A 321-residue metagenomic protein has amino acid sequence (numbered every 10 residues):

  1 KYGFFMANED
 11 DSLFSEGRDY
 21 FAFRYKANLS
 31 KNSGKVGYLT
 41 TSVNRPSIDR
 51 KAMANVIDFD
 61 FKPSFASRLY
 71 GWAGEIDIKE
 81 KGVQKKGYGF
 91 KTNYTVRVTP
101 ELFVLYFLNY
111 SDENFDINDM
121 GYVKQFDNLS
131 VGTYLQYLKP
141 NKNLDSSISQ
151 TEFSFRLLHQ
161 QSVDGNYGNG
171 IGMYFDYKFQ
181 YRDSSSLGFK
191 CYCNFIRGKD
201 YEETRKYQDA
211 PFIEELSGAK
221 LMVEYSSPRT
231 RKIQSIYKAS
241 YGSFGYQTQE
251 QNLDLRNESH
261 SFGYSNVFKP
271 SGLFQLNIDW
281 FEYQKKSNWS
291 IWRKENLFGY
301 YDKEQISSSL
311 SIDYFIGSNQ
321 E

Functional and structural regions predicted by a protein language model:
K1-R50, D58: A conserved hydrophobic secondary-structure block that centers on an alpha-helix together with its immediately flanking
M6-N8, A27-L29, T40-N44, P63 (+3 more regions): Short, flexible loop/turn elements at secondary-structure junctions
S30-N32, K62-S64, T99, R182: Short strand-coil-strand connectors
R50-A52, R68, W72-E321: Exposed, low-structure sequence patches enriched in small/polar residues
I57-F59, I312: Intrinsic disorder/low-complexity signal
